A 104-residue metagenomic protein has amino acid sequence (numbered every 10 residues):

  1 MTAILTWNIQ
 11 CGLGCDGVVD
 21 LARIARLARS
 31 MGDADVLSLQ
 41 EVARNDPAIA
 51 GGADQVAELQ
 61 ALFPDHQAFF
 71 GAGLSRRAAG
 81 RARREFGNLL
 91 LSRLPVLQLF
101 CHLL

Functional and structural regions predicted by a protein language model:
M1-D65, F70-F86, F100: N-terminal, active-site-proximal structural segment of metallo-dependent hydrolase catalytic domains
L91: Ligand-binding beta-strand-loop-alpha-helix segment within the catalytic cores of soluble metabolic enzymes
L94-L104: Active-site catalytic loop in hydrolytic enzyme cores
